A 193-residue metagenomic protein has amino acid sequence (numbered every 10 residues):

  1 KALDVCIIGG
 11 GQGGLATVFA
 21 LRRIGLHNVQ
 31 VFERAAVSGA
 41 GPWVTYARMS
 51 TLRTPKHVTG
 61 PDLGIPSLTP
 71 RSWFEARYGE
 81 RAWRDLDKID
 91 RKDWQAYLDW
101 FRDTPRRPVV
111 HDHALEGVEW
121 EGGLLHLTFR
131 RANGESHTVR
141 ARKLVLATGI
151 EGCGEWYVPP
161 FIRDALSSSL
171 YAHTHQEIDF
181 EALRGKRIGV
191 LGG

Functional and structural regions predicted by a protein language model:
K1, D90, T148-G193: Glycine-rich dinucleotide-binding loop and its adjacent helix/turn
A2-Q30, G189-G193: N-terminal Rossmann-like FAD-binding beta1-loop-alpha1 element of flavoenzymes
D4, T138, R142, K186: Conserved acidic residues
I8-G10, F32-E33, D112, R142 (+3 more regions): Short His-Asn-centered micro-motif
G13, V37, E151: Conserved Rossmann-like nucleotide-cofactor binding loop
T17-V18, G41, W120, E155-Y157: Short glycine-/acidic-enriched loop or helix-start segments at secondary-structure transitions that form or flank
R34-Q95: Glycine-rich active-site loop/strand segments that organize a redox cofactor
W73-T148: Feature captures the FAD/FMN-dependent oxidoreductase FAD-binding
